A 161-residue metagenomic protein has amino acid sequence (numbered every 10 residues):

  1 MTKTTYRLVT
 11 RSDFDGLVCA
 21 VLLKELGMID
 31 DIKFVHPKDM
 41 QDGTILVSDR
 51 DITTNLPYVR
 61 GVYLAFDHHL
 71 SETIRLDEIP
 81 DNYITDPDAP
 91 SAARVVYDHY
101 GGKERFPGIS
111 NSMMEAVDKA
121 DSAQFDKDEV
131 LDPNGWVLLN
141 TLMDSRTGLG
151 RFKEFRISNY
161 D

Functional and structural regions predicted by a protein language model:
M1-T141: Replace "Mg2+/Mn2+-dependent" with "divalent metal-dependent
V130-D161: Acidic catalytic cores of enzymes that act on phosphate-bearing nucleotides/polynucleotides
